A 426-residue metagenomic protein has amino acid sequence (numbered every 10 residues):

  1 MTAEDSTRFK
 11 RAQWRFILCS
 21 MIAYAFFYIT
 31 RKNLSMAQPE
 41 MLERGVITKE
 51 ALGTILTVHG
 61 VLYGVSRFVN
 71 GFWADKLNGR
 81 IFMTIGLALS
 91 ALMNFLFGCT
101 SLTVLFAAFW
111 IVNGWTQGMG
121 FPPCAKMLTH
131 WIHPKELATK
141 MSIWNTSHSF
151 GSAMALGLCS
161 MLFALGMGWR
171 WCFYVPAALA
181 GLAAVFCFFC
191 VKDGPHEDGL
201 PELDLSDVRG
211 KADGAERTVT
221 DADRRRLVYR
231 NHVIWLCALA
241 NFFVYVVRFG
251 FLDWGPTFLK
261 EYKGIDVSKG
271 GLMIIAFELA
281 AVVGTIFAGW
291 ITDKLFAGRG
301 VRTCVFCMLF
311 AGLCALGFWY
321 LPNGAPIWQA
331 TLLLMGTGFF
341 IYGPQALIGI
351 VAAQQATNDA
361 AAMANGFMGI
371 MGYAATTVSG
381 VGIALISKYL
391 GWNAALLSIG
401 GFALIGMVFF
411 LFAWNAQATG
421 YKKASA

Functional and structural regions predicted by a protein language model:
K32, G60-F68, S152-A153, E278-I286 (+1 more regions): Residue-level signature of mid-helix packing/kink "hotspots" within the transmembrane helices of 12-pass Major
L34-M36, N231-I286, Q345, S379: Extracytoplasmic gate region of multi-pass secondary transporters
V65-V104: Conserved MFS/SLC helix-loop-helix module at the cytosolic interface between two early adjacent transmembrane helices
K76-L87, K294-M308: Cytoplasmic membrane-interface "Motif A"-like loop-to-helix N-cap segments of 12-TM Major Facilitator Superfamily
A88-S101, L309-N323: C-terminal ends and interior cores of transmembrane alpha-helices in multi-pass membrane transporters/permeases
F109-F150: Cytoplasmic helix-loop-helix junction between adjacent transmembrane helices in 12-TM secondary transporters
W144-P195: Helix-loop-helix hairpin linking two adjacent transmembrane segments in secondary transporters
N358-L390: A late C-terminal transmembrane helix in Major Facilitator Superfamily
